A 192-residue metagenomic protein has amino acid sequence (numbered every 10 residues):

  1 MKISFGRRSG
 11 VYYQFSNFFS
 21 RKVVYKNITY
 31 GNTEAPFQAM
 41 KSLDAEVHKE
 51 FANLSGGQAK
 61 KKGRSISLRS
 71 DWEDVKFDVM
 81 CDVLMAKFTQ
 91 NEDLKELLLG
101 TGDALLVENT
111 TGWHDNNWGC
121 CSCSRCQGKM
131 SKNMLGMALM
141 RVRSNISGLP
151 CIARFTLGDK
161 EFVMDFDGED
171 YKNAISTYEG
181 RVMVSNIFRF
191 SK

Functional and structural regions predicted by a protein language model:
M1-K192: Charged, low-complexity intrinsically disordered segments
